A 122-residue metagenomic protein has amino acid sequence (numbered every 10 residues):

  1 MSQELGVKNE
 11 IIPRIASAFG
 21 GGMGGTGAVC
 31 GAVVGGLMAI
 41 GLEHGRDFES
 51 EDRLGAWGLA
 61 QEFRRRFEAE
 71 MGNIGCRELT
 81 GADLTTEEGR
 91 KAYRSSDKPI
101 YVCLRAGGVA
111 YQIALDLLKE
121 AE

Functional and structural regions predicted by a protein language model:
M1-G6, Q112: Alpha-helical phosphate/pyrophosphate-handling elements in metalloenzyme active cores
E4-I15, I40-F63: Phosphate-handling active-site elements
V7, A28, V102, A106: Short, contiguous, pocket-lining structural segments that sit at or immediately flank catalytic/ligand-binding sites
I15-G20, A110: Short alpha-helical scaffolding segments that buttress acidic/His motifs in well-ordered protein cores
F19-G27, S95-I100: A short glycine/serine-rich beta->alpha loop
G25, A39-R46, R66-N73: Amphipathic alpha-helical interaction surfaces
G27-M38: Conserved phosphate/anionic-ligand binding catalytic regions in large, soluble enzymes, centered on
A60-E122: C-terminal binding/interaction regions
